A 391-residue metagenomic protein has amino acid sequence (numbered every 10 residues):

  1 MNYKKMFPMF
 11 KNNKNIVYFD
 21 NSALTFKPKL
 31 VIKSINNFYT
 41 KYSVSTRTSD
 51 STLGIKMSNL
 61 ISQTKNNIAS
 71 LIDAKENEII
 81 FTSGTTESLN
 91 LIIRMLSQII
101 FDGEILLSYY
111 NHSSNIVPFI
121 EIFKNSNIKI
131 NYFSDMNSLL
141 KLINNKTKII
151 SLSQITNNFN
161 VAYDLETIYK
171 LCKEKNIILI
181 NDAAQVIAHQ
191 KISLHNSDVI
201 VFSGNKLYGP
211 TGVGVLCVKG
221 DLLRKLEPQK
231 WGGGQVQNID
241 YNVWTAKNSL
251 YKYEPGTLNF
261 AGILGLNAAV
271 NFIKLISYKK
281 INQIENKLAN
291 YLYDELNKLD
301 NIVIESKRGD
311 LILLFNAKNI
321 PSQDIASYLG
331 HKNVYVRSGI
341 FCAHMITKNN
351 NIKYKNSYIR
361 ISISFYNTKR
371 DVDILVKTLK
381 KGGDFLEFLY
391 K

Functional and structural regions predicted by a protein language model:
M1-K391: Pyridoxal 5′-phosphate
